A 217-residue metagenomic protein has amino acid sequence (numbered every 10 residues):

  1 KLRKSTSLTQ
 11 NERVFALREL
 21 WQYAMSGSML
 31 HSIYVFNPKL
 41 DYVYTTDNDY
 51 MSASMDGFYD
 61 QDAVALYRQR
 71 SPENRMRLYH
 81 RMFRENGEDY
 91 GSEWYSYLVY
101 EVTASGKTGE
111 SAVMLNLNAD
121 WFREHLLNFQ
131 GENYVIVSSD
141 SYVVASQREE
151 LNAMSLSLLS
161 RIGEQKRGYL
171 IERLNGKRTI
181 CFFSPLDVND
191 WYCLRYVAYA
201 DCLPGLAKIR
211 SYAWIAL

Functional and structural regions predicted by a protein language model:
K1-T6: Juxtamembrane extracytoplasmic/periplasmic/luminal helical "stalk" adjacent to the first N-terminal
T9-L20, N48-N86, S146-I171: Extracytoplasmic/periplasmic sensor domains and loops in membrane signaling proteins
F15-M25, G106-E150: Solvent-exposed, extracytoplasmic
A24-L117: Extracytoplasmic/periplasmic ligand-binding sensor regions of membrane-associated signaling proteins
P38, S139, L174: Short, ordered coil/turn segments that flank beta-strands lining enzyme active or ligand-binding pockets
S96-T103, T108-A119, E172-R210: Short, hydrophobic beta-strand elements of compact beta-sandwich sensory domains
A213-L217: Selective detector of the "anchor" transmembrane alpha-helix that sits immediately C-terminal
